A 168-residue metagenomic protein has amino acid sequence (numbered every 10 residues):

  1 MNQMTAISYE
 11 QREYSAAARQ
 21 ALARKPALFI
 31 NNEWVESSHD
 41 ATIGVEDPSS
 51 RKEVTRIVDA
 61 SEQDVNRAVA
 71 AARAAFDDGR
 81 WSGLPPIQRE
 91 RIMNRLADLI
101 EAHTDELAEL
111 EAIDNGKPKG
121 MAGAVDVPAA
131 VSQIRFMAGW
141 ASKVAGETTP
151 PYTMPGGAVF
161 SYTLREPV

Functional and structural regions predicted by a protein language model:
M1-I57, R91, R95, K143-V168: Terminal low-complexity tails and localization/encapsulation signals of metabolic enzymes
K52-A145: Glycine-rich loop-to-alpha-helix module at the N-terminal edge of alpha/beta enzyme cores
